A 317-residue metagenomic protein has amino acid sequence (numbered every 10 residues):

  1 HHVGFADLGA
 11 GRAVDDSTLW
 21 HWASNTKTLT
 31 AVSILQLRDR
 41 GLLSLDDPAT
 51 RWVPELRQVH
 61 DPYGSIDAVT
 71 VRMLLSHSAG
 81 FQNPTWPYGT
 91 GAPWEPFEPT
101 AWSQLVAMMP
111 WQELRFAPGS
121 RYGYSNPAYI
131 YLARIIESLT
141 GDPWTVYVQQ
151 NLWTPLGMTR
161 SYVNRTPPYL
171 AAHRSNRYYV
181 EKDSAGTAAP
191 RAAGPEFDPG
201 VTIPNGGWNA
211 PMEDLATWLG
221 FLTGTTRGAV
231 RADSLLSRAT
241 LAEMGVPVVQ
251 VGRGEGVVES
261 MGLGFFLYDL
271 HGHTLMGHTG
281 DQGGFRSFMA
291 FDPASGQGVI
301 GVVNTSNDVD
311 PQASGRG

Functional and structural regions predicted by a protein language model:
H1, G277-T279, F288-F291, S295-T305: Short, well-ordered beta-strand elements
H2-L8, D61-G283, F288: Short, surface-exposed loop or secondary-structure junction motifs that flank catalytic or metal-binding residues
A10-L74, L114-P127, I203-G206, G296: Short active-site loop at a secondary-structure junction that contains or immediately precedes the catalytic residue(s)
K27, D214, D292: Acidic active-site catalytic centers that drive phospho-/nucleotidyl reactions and related ester hydrolyses
Q36-R38, D269-H271, Q282, P293-A294: A generic beta-sheet turn/junction motif
G301-G317: Short, gly/Ser/Thr-rich active-site loops of penicillin-recognizing serine hydrolases
